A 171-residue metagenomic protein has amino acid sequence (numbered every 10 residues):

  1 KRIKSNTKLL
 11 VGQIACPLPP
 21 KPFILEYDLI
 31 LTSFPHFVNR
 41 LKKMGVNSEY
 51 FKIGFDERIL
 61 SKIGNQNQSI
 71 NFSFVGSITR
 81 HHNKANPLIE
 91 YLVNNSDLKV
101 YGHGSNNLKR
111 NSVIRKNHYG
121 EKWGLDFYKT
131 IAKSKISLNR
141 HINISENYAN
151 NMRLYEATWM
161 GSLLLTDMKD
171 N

Functional and structural regions predicted by a protein language model:
K1, P22-N171: Nucleotide-sugar donor-binding catalytic core of glycosyltransferases
I3-C16: Active-site proximal beta-strand in glycosyltransferases
C16-P17, F55: Short glycine-enriched loops at secondary-structure junctions
